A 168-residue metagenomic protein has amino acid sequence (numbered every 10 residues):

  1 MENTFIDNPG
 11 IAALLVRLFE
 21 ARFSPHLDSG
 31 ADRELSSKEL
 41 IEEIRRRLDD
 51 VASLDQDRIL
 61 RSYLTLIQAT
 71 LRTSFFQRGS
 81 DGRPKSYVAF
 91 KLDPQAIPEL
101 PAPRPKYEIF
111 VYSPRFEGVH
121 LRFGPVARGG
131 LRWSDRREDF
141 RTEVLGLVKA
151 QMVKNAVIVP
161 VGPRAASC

Functional and structural regions predicted by a protein language model:
M1-C168: Extended, well-ordered protein cores
